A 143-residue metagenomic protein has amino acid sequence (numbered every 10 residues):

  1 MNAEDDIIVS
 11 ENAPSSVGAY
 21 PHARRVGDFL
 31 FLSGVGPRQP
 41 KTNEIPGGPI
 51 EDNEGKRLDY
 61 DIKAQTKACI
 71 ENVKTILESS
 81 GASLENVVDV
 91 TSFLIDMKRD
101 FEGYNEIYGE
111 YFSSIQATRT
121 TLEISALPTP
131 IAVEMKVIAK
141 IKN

Functional and structural regions predicted by a protein language model:
M1-N143: Short, polar/acidic, helix-capping and beta-turn segments at strand->helix junctions that line the mouths
